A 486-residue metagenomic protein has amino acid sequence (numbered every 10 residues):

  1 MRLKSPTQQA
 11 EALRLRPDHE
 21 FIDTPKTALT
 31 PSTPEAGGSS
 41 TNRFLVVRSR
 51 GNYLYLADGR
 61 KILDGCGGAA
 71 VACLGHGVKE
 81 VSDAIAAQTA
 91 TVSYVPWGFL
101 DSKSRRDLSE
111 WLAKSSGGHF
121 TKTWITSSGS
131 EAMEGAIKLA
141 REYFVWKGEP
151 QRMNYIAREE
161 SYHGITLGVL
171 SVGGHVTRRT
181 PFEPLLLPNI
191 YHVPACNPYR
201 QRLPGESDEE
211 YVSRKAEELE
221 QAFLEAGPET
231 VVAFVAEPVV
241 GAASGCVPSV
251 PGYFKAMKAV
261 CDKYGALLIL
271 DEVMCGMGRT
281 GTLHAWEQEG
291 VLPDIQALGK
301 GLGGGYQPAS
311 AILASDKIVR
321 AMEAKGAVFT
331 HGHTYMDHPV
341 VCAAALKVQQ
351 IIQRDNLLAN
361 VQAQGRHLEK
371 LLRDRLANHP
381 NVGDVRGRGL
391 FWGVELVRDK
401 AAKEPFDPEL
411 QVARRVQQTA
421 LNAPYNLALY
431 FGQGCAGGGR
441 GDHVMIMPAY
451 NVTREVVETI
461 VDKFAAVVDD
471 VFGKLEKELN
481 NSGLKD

Functional and structural regions predicted by a protein language model:
R2-D486: Conserved N-terminal phosphate-binding loop of PLP-dependent enzymes in the Aspartate aminotransferase
